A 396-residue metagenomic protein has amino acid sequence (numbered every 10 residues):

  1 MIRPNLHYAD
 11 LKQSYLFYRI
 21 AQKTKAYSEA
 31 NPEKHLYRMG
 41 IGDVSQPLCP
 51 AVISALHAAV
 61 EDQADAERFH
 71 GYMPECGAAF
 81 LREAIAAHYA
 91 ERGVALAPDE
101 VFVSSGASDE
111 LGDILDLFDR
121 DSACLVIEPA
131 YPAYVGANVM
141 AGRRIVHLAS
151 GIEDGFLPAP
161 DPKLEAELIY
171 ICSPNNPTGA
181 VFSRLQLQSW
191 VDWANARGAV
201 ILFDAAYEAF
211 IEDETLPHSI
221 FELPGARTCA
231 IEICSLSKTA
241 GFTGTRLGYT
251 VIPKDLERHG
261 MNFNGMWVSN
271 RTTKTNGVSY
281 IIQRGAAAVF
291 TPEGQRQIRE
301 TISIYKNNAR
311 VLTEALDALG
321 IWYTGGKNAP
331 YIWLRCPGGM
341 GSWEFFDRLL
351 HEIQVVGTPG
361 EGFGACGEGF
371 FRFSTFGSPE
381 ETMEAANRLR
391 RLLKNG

Functional and structural regions predicted by a protein language model:
I2-G106, D113, V289-P292, G396: N-terminal small-domain helix-loop-helix segment of the aminotransferase-like
N31, A141, A196-R197, L319 (+1 more regions): Helix C-cap/helix->beta junction micro-motif
P47, Y305-K306, L319-E352: Conserved PLP-binding catalytic core of the aspartate aminotransferase-like
E67-D192, E208-D213, P217-L223: Conserved core of the PLP fold type I
A87, A95, L125, G339 (+2 more regions): PLP-dependent enzyme catalytic core of the Aspartate aminotransferase-like
L223-S303, R310, E314, L393: Conserved core segment of the aminotransferase class I/II
Q283, A287, I302-T313, Y323-R335 (+1 more regions): Conserved glycine-rich beta-strand-loop-beta hairpin in the small C-terminal domain of fold type I
